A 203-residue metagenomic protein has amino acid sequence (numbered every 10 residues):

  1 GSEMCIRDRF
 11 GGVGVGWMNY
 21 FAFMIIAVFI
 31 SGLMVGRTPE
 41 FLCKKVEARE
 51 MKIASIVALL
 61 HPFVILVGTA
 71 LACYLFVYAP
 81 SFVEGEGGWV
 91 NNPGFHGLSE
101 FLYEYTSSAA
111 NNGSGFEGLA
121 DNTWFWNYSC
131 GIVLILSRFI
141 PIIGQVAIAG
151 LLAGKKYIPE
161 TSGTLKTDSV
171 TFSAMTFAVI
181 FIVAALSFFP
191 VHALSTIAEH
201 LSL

Functional and structural regions predicted by a protein language model:
G1-I6: Short, small-residue-biased leader/transition segments that mark boundaries at the very start of proteins
R7-G16, V28-L59, C73-G94, E104-F139 (+2 more regions): Hydrophobic alpha-helical bundle architecture
N19-I26: Hydrophobic mid-bilayer segments of alpha-helices in multi-pass membrane transport proteins, especially secondary
A22, I56, L60-V67, S129-I132 (+2 more regions): Lipid-exposed faces of alpha-helical membrane segments in multi-pass integral membrane proteins
I26, G115, F181-A184: Conserved catalytic alpha/beta cores of large enzymes that bind or transform nucleotide phosphates and polynucleotides
P62-F63, T171-A193: Final/C-terminal transmembrane alpha-helix of multipass membrane proteins
H96-L102, T176: Short, hydrophobic/aliphatic alpha-helical segments
